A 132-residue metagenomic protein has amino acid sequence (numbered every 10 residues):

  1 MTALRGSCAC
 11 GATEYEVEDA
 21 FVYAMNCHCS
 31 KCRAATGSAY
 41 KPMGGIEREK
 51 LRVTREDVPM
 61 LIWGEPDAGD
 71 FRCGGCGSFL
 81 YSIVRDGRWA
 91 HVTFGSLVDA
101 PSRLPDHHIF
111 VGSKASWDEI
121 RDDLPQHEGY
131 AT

Functional and structural regions predicted by a protein language model:
M1-T132: A short Gly-Trp-Pro
